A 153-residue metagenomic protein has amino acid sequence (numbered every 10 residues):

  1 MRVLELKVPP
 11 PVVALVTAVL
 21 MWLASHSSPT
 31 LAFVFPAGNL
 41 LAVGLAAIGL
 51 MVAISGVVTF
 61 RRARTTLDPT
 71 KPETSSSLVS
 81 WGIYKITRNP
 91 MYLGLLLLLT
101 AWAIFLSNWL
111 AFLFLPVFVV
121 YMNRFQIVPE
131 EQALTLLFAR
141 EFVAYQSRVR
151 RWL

Functional and structural regions predicted by a protein language model:
M1-W81, L93-L153: Membrane-anchoring alpha-helices and their flanking helix-loop junctions
Y84: Solvent-exposed interhelical
N89: Extended, alpha-helix-rich binding/interface surfaces that flank or overlap catalytic cores and mediate recognition
